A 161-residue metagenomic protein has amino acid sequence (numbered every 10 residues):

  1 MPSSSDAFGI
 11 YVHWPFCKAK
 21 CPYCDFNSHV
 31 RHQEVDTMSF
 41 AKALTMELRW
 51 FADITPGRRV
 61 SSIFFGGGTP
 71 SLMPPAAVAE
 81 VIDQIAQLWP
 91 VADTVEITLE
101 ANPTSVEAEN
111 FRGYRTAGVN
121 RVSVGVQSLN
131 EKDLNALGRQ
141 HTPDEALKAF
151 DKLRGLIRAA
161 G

Functional and structural regions predicted by a protein language model:
M1-I10, P56-R58: N-terminal [4Fe-4S]-dependent radical SAM core
V12-W14, V126: Alpha/beta-hydrolase
P15-S28: Local cysteine-cluster metal-coordination motifs and their immediate loop/turn environment, predominantly Fe-S cluster
S28-I54, R58-G161: Conserved non-cysteine loop/helix-boundary elements of the Radical SAM core domain that shape
